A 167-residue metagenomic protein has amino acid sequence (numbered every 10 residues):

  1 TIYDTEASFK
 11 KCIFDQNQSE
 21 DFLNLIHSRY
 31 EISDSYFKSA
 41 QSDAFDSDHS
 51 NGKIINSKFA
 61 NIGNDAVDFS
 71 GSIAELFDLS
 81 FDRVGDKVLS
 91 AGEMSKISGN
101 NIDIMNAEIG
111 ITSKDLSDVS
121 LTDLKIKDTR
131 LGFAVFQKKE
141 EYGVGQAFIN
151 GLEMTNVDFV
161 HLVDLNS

Functional and structural regions predicted by a protein language model:
T1-S167: Extracellular beta-rich repeat passengers
